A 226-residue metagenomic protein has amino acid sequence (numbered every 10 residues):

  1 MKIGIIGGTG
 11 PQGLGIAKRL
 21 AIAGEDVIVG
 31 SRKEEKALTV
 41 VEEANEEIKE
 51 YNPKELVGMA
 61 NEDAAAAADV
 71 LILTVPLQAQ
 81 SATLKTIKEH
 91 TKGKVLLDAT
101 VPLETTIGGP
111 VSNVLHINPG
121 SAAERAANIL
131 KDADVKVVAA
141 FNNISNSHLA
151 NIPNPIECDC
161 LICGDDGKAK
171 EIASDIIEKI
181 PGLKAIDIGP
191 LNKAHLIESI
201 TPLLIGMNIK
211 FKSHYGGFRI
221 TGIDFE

Functional and structural regions predicted by a protein language model:
M1-E46, K179: NAD(P)+-binding Rossmann beta1-loop-alpha1 motif at the extreme N-terminus of oxidoreductases
L38, A67, G93, V135-V137: A glycine-biased structural micro-motif
I48-V95, P102-G109: Rossmann-like NAD(P)-binding element
G58, L97-D98, K136-A140, I186-I188: General beta-strand structural signal in soluble alpha/beta enzymes
A79, V101-L103, I144-S145, D166 (+1 more regions): Glycine-rich beta-alpha junction loops
T100-S147, N151-I152: Rossmann-fold NAD(P)-binding glycine/threonine-rich loop
C158-E226: Active-site-lining helix/loop region of Rossmann-like oxidoreductase modules
